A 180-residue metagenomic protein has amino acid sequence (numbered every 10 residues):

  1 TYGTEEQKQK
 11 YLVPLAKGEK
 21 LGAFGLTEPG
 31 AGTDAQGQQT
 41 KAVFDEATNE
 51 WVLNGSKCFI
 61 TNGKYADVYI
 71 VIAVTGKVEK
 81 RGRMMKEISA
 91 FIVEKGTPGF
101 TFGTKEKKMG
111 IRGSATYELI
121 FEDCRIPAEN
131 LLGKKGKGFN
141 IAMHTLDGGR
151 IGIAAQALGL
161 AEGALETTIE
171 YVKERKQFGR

Functional and structural regions predicted by a protein language model:
T1-E19, T61-V68, I151: Internal helix-loop-helix
T1-E6, G32-A35, F44: N-terminal glycine-rich flavin-associated loop
T4, F24, A42, L53-G55 (+4 more regions): Buried hydrophobic positions in well-ordered alpha/beta secondary-structure cores of metabolic enzymes
G18-L26: A short, Trp-centered hydrophobic/proline-enriched beta-strand micro-motif
G30-T33, F59-N62, R81-R83, K108-A115: Short Gly/Pro-enriched turn/cap motifs at secondary-structure boundaries
D34-N54: Cytochrome P450 C-terminal beta-domain/meander region
E50-F102: A short core secondary-structure module
A90, F100-R180: Glycine-rich beta->alpha junctions and the first turn(s) of the following alpha-helix
